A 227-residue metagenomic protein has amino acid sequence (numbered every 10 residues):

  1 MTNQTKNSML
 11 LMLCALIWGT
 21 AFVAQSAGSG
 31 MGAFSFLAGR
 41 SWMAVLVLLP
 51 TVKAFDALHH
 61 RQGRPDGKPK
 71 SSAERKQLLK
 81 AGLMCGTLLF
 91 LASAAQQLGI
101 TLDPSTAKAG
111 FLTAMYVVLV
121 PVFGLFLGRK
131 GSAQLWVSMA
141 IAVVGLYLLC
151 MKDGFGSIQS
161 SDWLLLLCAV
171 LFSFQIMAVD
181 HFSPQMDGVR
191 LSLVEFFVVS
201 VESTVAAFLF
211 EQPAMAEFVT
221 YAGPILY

Functional and structural regions predicted by a protein language model:
M1-G39, L48, T87, L91 (+3 more regions): Glycine-/small-residue-enriched transmembrane alpha-helix faces in small-molecule transporters and effluxers
A21, F55-L112, L148: Specific transmembrane alpha-helical segments of multi-pass solute transporters/efflux pumps, especially DMT/EamA
G28, F36, R40, G99 (+4 more regions): Hydrophobic/aromatic residues within transmembrane alpha-helices of multi-pass small-molecule transporters
V45-L48, V120-P121, F126, S157-P213: Transmembrane alpha-helical segments that form core, pore/gating elements of small-molecule transporters/exporters
V47-V52, Y116-V137: C-terminal transmembrane-helix exit sites in multi-pass transporters
L48, G131-M151, F172, S203: Hydrophobic transmembrane alpha-helices of multi-pass small-molecule transport proteins
Q77-M84, G131-V143, D162-L165, M186-E195: Cytoplasmic-side transmembrane-helix entry/capping segments in multi-pass membrane proteins
L98-P104, M151-Q159, F210-E217: Membrane-interface helix caps and helix-loop-helix hairpins in membrane proteins
